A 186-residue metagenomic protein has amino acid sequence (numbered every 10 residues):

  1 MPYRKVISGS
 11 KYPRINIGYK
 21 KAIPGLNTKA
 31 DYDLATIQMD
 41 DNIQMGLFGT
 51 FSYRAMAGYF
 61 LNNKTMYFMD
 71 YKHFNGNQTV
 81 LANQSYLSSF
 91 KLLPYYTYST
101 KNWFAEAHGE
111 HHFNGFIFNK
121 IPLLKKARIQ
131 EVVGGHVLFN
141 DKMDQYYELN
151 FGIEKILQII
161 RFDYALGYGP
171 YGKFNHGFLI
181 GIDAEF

Functional and structural regions predicted by a protein language model:
M1-F186: Exposed, low-structure sequence patches enriched in small/polar residues
